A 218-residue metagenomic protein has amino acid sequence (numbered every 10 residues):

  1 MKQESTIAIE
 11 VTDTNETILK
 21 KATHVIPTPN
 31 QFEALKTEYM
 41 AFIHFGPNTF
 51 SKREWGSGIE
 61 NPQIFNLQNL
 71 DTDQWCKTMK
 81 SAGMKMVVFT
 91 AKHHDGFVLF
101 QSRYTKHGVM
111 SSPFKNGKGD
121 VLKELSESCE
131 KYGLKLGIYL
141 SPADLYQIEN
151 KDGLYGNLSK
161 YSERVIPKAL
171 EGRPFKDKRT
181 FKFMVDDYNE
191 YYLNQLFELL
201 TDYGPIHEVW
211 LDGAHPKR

Functional and structural regions predicted by a protein language model:
K2-R218: Mature catalytic domains of secreted/periplasmic carbohydrate-active enzymes
